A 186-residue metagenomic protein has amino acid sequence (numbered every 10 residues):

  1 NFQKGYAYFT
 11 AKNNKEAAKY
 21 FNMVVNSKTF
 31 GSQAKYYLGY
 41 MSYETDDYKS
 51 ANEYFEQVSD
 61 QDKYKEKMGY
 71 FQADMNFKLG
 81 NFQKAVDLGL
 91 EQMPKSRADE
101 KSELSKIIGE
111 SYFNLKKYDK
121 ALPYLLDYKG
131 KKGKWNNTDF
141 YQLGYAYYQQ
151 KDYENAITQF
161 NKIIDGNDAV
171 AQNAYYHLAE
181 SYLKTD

Functional and structural regions predicted by a protein language model:
N1-D186: Acidic, polar-rich low-complexity tracts and alpha-helical solenoid repeat scaffolds
